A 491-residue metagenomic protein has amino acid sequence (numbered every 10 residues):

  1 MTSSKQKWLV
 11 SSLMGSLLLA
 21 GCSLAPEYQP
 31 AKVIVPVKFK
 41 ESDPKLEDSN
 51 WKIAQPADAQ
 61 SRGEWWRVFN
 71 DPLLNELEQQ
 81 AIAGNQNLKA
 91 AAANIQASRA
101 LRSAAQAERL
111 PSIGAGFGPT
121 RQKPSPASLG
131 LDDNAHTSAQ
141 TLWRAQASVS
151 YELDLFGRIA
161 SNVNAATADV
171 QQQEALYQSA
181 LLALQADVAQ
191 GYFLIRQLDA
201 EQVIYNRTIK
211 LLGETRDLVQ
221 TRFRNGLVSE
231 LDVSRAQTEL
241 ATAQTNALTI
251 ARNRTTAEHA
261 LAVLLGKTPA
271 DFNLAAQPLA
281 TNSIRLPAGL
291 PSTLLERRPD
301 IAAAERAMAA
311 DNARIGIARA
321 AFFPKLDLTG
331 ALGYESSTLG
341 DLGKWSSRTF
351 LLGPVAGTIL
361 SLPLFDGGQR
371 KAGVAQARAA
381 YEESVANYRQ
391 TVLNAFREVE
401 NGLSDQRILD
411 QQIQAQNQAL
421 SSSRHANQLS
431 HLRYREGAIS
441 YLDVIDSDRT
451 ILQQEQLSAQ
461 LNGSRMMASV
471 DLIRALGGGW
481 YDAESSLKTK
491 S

Functional and structural regions predicted by a protein language model:
T2-S12: Bacterial N-terminal signal peptides that target proteins for export
S3, E27, N282, E436 (+1 more regions): Acidic, low-complexity, intrinsically disordered peripheral segments
L19-G21: C-terminal motif of bacterial Sec signal peptides marking the signal peptidase cleavage site
S23-R102, T281-A309, I359, P363-L364 (+2 more regions): Bacterial Sec-pathway N-terminal export signals of envelope proteins
I53-A54, Q60-V68, P119-S148, D271-P287 (+4 more regions): Small/polar, glycine/serine/threonine/aspartate-rich low-complexity segments that form flexible
A54-A59, R67, I82, S138 (+4 more regions): Amphipathic alpha-helical coiled-coil scaffold segments and their short linker/junction regions
K89-A90, Q106, L153-L181, L231 (+6 more regions): Sec/SRP-type N-terminal targeting helices
I159, A175-L290, D405, A419 (+2 more regions): Periplasmic alpha-helical coiled-coil/stalk elements that build and connect Gram-negative outer-membrane
